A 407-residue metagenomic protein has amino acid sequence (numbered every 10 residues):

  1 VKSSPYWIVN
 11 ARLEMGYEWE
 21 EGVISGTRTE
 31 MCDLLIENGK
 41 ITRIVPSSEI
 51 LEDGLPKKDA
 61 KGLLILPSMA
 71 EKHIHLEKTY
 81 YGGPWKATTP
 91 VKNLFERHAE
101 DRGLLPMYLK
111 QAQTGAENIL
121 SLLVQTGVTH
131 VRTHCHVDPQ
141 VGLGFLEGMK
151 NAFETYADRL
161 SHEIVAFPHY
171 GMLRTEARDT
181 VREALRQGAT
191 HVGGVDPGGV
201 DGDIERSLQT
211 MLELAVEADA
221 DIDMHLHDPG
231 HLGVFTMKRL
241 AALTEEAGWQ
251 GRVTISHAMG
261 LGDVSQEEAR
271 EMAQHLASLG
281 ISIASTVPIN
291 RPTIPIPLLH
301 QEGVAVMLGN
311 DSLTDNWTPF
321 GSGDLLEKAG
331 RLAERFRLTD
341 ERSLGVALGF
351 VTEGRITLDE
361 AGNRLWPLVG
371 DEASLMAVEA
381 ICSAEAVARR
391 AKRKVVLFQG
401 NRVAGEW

Functional and structural regions predicted by a protein language model:
V1-E52: N-terminal metal-binding scaffold of metallo-dependent hydrolase/deaminase domains
K2-N10, N38, I50-P90: Replace "His-x-His-based motif
G22, W366-W407: C-terminal cap of metal-dependent C-N hydrolases
I65, G82-H134, Q140-T155, R182-L185: Alpha-helical scaffold segments that flank or form the walls of functional sites
P67-T79, C135, D221-G230: Histidine-centered catalytic micro-motifs
Y80-A112, T236-T254, M272, S322-T339: Active-site gating loops and adjacent loop-to-helix segments of metal-dependent hydrolytic enzymes
P168-R174, R186-I294, T314: Active-site core of metal-dependent hydrolases
T244-V253, P297-V378: His/Asp/Glu-enriched, well-ordered alpha-helical/loop segment that forms or immediately abuts the divalent-metal
